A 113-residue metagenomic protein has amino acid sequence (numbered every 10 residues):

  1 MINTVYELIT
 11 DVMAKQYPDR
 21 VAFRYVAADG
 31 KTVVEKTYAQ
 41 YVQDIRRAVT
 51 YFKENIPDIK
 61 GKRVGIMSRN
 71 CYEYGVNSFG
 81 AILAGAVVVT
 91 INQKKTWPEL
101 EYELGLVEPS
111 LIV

Functional and structural regions predicted by a protein language model:
M1-N55, K60, A84, G105: N-lobe entry segment of adenylate-forming
T10, S78, L100-L104: Short amphipathic alpha-helical segments and helix-helix/interface helices
V12-K15, R69, S110: Compositionally biased, intrinsically disordered low-complexity segments
A22, V64-I66, I112: Short hydrophobic beta-strand segments
D29, V88, W97-L100: Preference for short coil/turn "hinge" residues that link or interrupt alpha-helices
V34, V49-K95: Conserved AMP-binding/adenylate-forming
A39, Y72, P98: Acidic phosphotransfer microenvironment of two-component signaling modules
K95-V113: Conserved ATP-dependent adenylate/AMP-binding module captured primarily in the ANL superfamily
